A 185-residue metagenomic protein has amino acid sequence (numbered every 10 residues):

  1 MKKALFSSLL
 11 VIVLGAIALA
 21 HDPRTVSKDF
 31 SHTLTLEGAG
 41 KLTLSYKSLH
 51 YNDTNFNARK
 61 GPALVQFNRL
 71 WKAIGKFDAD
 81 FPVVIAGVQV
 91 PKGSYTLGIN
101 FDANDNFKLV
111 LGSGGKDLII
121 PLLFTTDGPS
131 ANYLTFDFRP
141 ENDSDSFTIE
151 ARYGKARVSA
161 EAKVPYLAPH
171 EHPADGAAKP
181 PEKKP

Functional and structural regions predicted by a protein language model:
M1-A4: Positively charged n-region of N-terminal signal peptides that target proteins for export
F6-S7, K183: Intrinsically disordered and other compositionally biased segments
S7-A16: Bacterial N-terminal signal peptides
S8, Y51-D53, A86, K92 (+2 more regions): A broad, structure-centric signal for solvent-exposed, well-ordered loop/edge residues that line or flank functional
I12, T35-E37, A58, K72 (+2 more regions): Generic detector of intrinsically disordered, low-complexity, polar/charged segments
H21-F67, S113-P185: Primarily secretory-pathway and cell-envelope proteins
N68-G115: Mid-length scaffold segments of soluble, non-membrane domains
